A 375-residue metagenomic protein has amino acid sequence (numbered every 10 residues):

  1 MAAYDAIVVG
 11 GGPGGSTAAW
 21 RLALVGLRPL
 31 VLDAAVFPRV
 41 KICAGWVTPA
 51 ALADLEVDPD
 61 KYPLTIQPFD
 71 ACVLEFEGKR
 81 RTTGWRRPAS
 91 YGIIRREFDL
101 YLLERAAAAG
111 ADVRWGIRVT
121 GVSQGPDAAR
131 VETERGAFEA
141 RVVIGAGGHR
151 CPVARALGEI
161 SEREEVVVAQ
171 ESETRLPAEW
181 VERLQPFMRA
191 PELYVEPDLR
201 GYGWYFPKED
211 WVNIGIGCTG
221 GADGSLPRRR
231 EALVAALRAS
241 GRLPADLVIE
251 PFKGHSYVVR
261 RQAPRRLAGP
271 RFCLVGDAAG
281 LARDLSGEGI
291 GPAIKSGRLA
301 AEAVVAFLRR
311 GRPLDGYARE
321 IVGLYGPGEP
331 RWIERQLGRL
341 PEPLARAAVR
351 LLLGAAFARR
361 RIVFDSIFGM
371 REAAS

Functional and structural regions predicted by a protein language model:
M1-G12: Beta1/beta-strand and adjacent pyrophosphate-binding region of the FAD-binding site in flavoprotein oxidoreductases
D5, R141, R271: Conserved acidic residues
I7, W20-I42: Glycine-rich FAD pyrophosphate-binding loop
G11, R105-P244: Predominantly flavin-linked oxidoreductase catalytic cores and closely associated redox partners
G15-S16: N-terminal Rossmann-fold NAD(P) dinucleotide-binding loop
W46, A50-Y101: A conserved beta-strand/loop capping segment in the N-terminal third of enzymes that catalyze redox or closely related
V119-G121, A137, A222-A303, R309: FAD/FMN-dependent oxidoreductases across multiple families
E302-S375: C-terminal helical "tail/cap" subdomain of flavin- and related membrane-associated enzymes
